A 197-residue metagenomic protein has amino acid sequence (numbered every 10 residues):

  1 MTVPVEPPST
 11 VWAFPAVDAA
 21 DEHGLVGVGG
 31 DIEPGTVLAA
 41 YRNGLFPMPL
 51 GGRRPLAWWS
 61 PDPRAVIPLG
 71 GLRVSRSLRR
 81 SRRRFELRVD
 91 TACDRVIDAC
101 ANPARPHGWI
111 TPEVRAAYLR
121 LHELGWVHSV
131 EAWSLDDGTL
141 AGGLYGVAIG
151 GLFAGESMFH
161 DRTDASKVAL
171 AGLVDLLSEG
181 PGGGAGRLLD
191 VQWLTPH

Functional and structural regions predicted by a protein language model:
M1-H197: N-acyltransferase acceptor-side catalytic subdomain
